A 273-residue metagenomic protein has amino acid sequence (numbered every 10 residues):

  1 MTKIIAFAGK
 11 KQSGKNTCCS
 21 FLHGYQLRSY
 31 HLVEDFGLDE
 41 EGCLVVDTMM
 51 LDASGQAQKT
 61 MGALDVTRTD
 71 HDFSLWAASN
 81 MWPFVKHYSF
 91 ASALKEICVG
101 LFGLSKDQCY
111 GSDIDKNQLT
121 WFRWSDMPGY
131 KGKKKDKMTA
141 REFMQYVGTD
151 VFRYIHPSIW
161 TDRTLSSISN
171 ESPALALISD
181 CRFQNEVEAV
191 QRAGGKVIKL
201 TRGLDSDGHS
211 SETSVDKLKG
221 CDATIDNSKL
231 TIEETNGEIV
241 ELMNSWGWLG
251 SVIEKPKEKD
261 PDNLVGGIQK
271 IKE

Functional and structural regions predicted by a protein language model:
M1-I5: Extreme N-terminal starter segment of soluble prokaryotic enzymes
A6-S13, S20, L32, F36-D39 (+7 more regions): Small-molecule kinase domains that catalyze NTP-dependent phosphoryl transfer to phosphate-bearing small molecules
A8, F90, S179-C181: Short His-Asn-centered micro-motif
C18-Q26: A short, Lys/Arg-enriched amphipathic alpha-helix followed by its capping loop at the start of a domain
Q26, Y30, F102: Active-site catalytic pocket residues across diverse enzymes, especially alpha/beta-hydrolases
S29, V85, A176, G195-I198: Hydrophobic anchor at the start of a short beta-strand that flanks the dinucleotide cofactor-binding loop
G37-A174: ATP-dependent small-molecule kinase phosphotransfer cores that center on conserved nucleotide phosphate-binding segments
M144, I178, I225: Residue-level signature of catalytic and energy-coupling elements of molecular machines, predominantly ATP/GTP-dependent
